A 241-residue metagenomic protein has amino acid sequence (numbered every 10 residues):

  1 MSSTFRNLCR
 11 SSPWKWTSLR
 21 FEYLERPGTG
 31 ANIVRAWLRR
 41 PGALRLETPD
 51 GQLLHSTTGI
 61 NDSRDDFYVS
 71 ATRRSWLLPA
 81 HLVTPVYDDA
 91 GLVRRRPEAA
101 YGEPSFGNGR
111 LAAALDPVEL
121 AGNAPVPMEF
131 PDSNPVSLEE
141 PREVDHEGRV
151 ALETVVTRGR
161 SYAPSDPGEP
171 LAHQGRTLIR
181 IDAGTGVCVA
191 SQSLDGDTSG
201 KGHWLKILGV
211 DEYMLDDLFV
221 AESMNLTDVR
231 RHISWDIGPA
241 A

Functional and structural regions predicted by a protein language model:
M1-L92, E153: N-terminal mature ectodomain segment of secretory-pathway/periplasmic proteins
L19, P141, T154, S191 (+1 more regions): Generic beta-strand hydrophobic packing signal
E25, D50, R158, S193-D195: Short beta-strand segments enriched in hydrophobic/aromatic residues within well-folded beta-rich domains
A31, S56, P164-D166, V189 (+1 more regions): Short acidic, gly/pro-rich beta-turn/loop elements at beta-sheet edges and active-site/ligand-binding grooves
L54-I60, S165, S199-L205: A short, polar/proline- and glycine-enriched secondary-structure boundary/capping micro-motif
D88-T185, V189: Extended beta-strand-rich segments in extracellular/periplasmic secretory proteins, especially within noncatalytic
V93, N134-S137, H146, P170-R176 (+1 more regions): Non-transmembrane domains of secretory- and envelope-associated proteins
